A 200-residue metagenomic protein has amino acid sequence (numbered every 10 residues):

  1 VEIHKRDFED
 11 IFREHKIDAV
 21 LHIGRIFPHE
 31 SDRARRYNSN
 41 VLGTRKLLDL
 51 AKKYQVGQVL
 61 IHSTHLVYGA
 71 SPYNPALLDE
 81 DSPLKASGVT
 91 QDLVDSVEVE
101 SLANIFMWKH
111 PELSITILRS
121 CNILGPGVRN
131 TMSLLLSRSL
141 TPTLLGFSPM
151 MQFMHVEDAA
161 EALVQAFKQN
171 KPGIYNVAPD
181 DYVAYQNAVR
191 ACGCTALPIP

Functional and structural regions predicted by a protein language model:
E2-L42, L50-K53, A70: NAD(P)H-binding glycine-rich loop region in Rossmannoid oxidoreductase-like domains and their noncatalytic homologs
L42, K46-D92: Conserved Rossmann-fold NAD(P)-dependent oxidoreductase catalytic core, especially the SDR/UDP-sugar
S63, R119-S120, L124: Conserved SDR Rossmann-fold cofactor-binding beta-strand/turn motif
E80-L84, S133-L145: A short C-terminal helix-loop "cap" of Rossmann-like NAD(P)-dependent dehydrogenase/epimerase domains
G88-L118: Active-site Tyr-X1-5-Lys
D95-E98, N130-T131, L144-K168, G173: Substrate-positioning beta->alpha
A160-P200: Mid/C-terminal beta-alpha module of Rossmann-like enzyme folds, strongest in SDR-family dehydrogenases/epimerases
